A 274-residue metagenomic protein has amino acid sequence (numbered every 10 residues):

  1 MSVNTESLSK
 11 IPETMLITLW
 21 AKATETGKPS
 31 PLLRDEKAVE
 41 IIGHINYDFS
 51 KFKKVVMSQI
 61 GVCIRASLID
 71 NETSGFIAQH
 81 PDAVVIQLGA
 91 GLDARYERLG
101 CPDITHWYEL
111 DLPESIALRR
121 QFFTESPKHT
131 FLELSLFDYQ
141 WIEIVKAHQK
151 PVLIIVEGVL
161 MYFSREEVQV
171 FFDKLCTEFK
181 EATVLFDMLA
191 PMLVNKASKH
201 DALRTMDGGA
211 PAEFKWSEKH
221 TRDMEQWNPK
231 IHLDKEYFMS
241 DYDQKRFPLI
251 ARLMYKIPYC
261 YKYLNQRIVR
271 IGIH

Functional and structural regions predicted by a protein language model:
M1-I86, A90-L134, H148: Rossmann-like AdoMet
Y139-Q149: Short amphipathic alpha-helix with an adjacent loop that forms part of the alpha/beta core around
I154-I155: A conserved beta-strand element that flanks and buttresses the S-adenosyl-L-methionine
Y162-K174: A short, conserved alpha-helix within the catalytic core of class I
E178-P191: Conserved beta-strand signature within the Rossmann-like core of class I S-adenosyl-L-methionine
N195-P211: Short, glycine-/aromatic-enriched active-site segment of Class I SAM-dependent methyltransferases
P211-F238: Short alpha-helix
K230-K256: Conserved catalytic loop of SAM-dependent methyltransferase domains
